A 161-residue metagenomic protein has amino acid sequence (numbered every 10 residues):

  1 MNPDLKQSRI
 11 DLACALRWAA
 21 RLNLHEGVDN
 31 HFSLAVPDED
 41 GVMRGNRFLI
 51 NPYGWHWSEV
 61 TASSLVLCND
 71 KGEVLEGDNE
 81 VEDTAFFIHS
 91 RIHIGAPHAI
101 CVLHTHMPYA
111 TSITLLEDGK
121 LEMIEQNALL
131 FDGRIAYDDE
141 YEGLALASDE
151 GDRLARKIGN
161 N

Functional and structural regions predicted by a protein language model:
M1-N161: Glycine-rich flexible loops
